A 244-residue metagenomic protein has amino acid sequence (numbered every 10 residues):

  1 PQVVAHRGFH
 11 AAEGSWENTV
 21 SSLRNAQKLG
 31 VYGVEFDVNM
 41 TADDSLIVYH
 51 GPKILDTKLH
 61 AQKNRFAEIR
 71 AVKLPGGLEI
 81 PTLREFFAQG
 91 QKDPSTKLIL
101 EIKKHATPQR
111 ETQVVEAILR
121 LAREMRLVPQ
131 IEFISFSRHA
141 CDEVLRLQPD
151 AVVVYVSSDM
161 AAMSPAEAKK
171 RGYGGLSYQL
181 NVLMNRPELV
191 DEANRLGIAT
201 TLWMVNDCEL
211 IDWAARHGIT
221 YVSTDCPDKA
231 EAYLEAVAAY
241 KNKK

Functional and structural regions predicted by a protein language model:
P1-K244: Phosphate-group recognition and catalysis centered on beta-loop-alpha active-site segments
